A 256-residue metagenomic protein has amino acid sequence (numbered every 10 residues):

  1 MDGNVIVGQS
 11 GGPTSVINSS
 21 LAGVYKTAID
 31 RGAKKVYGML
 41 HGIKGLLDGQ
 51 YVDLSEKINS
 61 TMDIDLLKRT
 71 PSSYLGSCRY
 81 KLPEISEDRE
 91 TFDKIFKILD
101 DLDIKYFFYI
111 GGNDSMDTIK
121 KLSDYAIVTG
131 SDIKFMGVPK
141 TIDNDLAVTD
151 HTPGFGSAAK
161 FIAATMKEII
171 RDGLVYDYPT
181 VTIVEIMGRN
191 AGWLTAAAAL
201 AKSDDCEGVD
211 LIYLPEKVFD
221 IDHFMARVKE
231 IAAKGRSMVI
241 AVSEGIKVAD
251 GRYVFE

Functional and structural regions predicted by a protein language model:
M1-V7, L67-K81, K140-D150, D177-T180: Gly-rich Lys/Arg/Thr-decorated short loops/hinges at beta-loop-alpha junctions or inter-strand turns that position
M1-Y51: N-terminal phosphate-binding or glycine-rich loops at protein starts, especially the Walker A/P-loop of NTPases
N4-T14, S73-R79, K105-G111, V181-I186 (+1 more regions): Short glycine-rich or small-residue beta-strand-to-loop segments that form or flank ligand, phosphate, metal/Fe-S
S10-G12, M39-G45, R79-Y80, G112-N113 (+4 more regions): Short, ordered loop/turn segments at secondary-structure junctions
T14-V24, L46-L47, E90-D93, N113-K121 (+4 more regions): Short glycine/serine/threonine-rich phosphate/pyrophosphate-binding segments that cradle anionic phosphate groups
S20, A147-V148, D172-V175: Conserved phosphate- and dinucleotide-binding cores of soluble alpha/beta proteins, encompassing both enzyme active
V36, I98, Y106-G111, D117-D132 (+2 more regions): Accessory alpha-helical/coil subdomains and C-terminal extensions that flank or cap enzyme catalytic cores
G49-K105, D114, I142, P153-F155 (+2 more regions): Glycine-rich oxoanion-binding loops at beta->alpha junctions
